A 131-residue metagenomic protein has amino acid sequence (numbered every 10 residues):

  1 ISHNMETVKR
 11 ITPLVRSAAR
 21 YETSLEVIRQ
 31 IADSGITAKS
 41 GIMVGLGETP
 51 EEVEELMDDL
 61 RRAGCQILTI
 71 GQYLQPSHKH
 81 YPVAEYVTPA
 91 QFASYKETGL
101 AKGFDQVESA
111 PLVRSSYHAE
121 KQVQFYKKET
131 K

Functional and structural regions predicted by a protein language model:
I1-V27, K39-M43, I67-T69: Core AdoMet radical
L25-T37, V44-K131: Auxiliary Fe-S-binding modules of radical SAM enzymes
